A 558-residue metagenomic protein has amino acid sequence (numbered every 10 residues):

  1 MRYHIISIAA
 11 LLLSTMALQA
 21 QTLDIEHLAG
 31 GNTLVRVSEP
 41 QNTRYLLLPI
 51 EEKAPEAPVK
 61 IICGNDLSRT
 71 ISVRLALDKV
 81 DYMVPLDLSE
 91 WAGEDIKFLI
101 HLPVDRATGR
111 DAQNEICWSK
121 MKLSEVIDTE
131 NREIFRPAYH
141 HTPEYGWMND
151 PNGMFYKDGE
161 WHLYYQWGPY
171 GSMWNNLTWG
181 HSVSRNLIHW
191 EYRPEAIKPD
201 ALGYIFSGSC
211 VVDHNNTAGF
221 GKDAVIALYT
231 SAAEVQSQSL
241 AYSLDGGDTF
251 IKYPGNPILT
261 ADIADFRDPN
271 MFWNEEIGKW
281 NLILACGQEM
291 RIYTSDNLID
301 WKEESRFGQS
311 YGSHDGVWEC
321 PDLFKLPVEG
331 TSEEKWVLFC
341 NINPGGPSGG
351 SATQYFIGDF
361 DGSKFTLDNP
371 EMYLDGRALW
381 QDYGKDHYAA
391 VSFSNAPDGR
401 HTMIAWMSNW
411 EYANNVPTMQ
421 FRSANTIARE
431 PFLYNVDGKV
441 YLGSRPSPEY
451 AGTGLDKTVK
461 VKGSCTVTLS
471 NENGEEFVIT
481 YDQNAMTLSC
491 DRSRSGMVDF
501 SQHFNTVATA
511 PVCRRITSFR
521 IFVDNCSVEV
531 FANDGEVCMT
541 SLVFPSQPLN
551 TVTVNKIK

Functional and structural regions predicted by a protein language model:
M1-T22: Bacterial Sec-dependent N-terminal signal peptides
T22-P49, A54-N65, L88-L102, R106 (+3 more regions): Beta-rich accessory regions
L23-N32, L67-L86, Q113-N152, G171-W174 (+6 more regions): Surface loop/turn signatures of beta-propeller and other carbohydrate-active proteins
L48-P49, F98-I100, D150-Y170, Y192-A196 (+8 more regions): Hydrophobic core segments of beta-strands in well-ordered, beta-rich domains
E52-L88, G93-A107, T178-R185, Y242-L244 (+2 more regions): Non-cytosolic beta-sandwich-type ligand-binding/adhesion modules
A57, L177-W179, Q236-Q238, Q288-M290 (+4 more regions): Repetitive beta-architecture junctions, highlighting loop-to-beta-strand starts across blade-like repeats
W179-S184, S239-G246, Y293-N297, S351-S363 (+1 more regions): Beta-propeller blade signature
L326-G330, W336, N343-K364: Acidic, glycine-rich loop-and-beta core segments that form the ion-binding/anion-interacting portion of active sites
